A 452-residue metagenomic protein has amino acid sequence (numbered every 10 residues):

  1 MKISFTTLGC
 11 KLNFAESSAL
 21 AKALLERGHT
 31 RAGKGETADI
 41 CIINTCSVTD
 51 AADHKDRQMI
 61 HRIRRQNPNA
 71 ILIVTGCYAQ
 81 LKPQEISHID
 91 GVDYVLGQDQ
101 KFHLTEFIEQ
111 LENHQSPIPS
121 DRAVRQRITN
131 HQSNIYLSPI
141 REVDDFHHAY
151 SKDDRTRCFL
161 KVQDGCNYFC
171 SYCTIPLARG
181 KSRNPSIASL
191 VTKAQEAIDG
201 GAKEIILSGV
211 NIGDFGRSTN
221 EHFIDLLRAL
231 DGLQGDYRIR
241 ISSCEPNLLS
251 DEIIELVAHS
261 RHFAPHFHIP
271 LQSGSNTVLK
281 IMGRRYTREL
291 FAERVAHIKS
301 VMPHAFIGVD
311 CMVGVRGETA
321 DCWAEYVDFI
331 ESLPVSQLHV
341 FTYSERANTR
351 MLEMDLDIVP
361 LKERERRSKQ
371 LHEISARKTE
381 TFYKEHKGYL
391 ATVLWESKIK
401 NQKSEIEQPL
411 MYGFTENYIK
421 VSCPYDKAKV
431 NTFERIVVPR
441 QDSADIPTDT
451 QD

Functional and structural regions predicted by a protein language model:
M1-D214, E252, F267, E289-S300 (+5 more regions): Proteins enriched for Cys/Gly/acidic motifs involved in redox and nucleic-acid/cofactor modification
T7, S243, L271-S273, W395 (+1 more regions): Flexible glycine-/small-residue-rich
I42, C77, L104, L207 (+7 more regions): Residue-level signal for inorganic ion chemistry
L72-I73, L81, D199-W323: Conserved SAM/AdoMet-binding glycine-rich loop
D153-T156, C166-Y168, F263, S273 (+4 more regions): Short flexible coil/turn linkers enriched for glycine and charged/polar residues that connect secondary-structure
L279-M282, R350-M354: Short acidic, glycine/proline-rich loop/turn micro-motifs
E318, L333-V335: Contiguous mid-protein beta-loop-alpha structural module that forms a pocket-lining wall or clamp of enzyme active
E353-D452: Terminal RNA-binding accessory module
